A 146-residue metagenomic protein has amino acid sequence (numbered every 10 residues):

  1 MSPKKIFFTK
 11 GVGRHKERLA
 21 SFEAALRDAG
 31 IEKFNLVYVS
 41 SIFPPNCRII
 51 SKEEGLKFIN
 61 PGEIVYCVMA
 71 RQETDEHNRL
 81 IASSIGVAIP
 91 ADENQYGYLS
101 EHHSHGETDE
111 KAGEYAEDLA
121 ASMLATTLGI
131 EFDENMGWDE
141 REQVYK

Functional and structural regions predicted by a protein language model:
M1-K146: Helix-coil modules at protein/domain termini and other flexible surface or pore-lining loops, especially C-terminal
